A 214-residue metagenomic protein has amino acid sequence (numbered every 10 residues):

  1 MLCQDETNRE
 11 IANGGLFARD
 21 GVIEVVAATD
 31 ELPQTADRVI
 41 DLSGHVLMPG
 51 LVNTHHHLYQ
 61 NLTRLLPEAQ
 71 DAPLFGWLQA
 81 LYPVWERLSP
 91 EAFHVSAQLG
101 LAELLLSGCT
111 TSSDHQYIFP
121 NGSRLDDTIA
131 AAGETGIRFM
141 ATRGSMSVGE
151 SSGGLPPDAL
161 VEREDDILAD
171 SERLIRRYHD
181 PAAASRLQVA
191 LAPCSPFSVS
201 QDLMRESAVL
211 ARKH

Functional and structural regions predicted by a protein language model:
M1-Q34, H45-V46: N-terminal metal-binding scaffold of metallo-dependent hydrolase/deaminase domains
G14-G15, R38, V189: Extracytoplasmic/periplasmic beta-strand context in beta-sandwich domains, especially the cupredoxin/COX2 CuA-binding
L16, G21, G44, H55 (+3 more regions): Divalent metal-coordination and catalytic microenvironments
P33-G76, Q98, A102-L106: Replace "His-x-His-based motif
L62-F93, V148-E164: Active-site gating loops and adjacent loop-to-helix segments of metal-dependent hydrolytic enzymes
T63, Y117, G144-S145: Short, ordered loop/turn segments at secondary-structure junctions
Y82-G122: Hydrophobic alpha-helical hairpins/lids featuring a short glycine-rich hinge
S123-H214: Metal-coordinating catalytic core of metallo-dependent amide/deamination hydrolases
